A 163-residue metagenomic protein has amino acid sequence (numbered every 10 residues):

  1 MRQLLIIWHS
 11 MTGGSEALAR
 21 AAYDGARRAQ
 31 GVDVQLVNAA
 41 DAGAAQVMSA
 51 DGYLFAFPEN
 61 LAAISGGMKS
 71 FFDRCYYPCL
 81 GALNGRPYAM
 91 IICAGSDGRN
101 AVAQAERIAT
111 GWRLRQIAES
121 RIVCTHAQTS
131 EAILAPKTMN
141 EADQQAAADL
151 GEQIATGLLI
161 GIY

Functional and structural regions predicted by a protein language model:
R2-A26: N-terminal beta1-alpha1 ligand-phosphate binding loop
Q3, D33, P87: Residues at the starts of beta-strands that form the adenosine-phosphate
T12-G13, I92-D97, N140: Short histidine/acidic/glycine/proline-rich micro-motifs that form metal- and phosphate-coordinating active-site loops
L18-A26, A105, L150, I154: Hydrophobic residues within alpha-helices that form the first helical element adjacent to the glycine-rich loop
A19-V32, T110-R113: Short helix-loop-beta junction
G31-G43: A short beta-strand-loop structural module common to alpha/beta enzyme folds
A40-C124: Helix-loop-strand module that forms the ligand-binding subsite of alpha/beta enzymes
I117-Y163: Glycine-rich phosphate/pyrophosphate-binding loop and the adjoining helix
